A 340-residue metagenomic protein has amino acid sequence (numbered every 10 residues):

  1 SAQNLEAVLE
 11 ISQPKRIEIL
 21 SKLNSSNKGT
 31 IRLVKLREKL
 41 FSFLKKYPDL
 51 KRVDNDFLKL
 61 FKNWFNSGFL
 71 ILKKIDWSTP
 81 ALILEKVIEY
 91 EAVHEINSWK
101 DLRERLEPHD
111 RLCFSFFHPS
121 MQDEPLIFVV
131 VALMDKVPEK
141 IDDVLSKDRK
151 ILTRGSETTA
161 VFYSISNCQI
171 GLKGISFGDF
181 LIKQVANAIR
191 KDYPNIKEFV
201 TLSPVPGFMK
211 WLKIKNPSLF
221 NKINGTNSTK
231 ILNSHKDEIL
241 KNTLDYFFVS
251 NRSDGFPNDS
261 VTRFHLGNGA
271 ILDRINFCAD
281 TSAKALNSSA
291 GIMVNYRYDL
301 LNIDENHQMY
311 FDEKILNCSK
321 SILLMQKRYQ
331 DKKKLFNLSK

Functional and structural regions predicted by a protein language model:
S1-K340: Extended, composition-driven regions rather than compact fold-specific motifs
